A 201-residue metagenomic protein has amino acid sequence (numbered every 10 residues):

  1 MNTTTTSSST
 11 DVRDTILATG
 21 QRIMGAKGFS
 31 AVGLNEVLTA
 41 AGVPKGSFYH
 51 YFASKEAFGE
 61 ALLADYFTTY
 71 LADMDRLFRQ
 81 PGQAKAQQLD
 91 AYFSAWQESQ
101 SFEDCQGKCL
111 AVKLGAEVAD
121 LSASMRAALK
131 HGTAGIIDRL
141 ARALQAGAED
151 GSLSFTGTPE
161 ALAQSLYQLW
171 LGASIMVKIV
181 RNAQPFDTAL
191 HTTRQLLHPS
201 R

Functional and structural regions predicted by a protein language model:
M1-D11: N-terminal intrinsically disordered/low-complexity leader segments
M1-T3, Q87, A91-S99, A134-D150 (+4 more regions): C-terminal peripheral helix-coil segments that are non-catalytic and often amphipathic
S9, L17, L63, F67 (+2 more regions): Amphipathic, non-transmembrane alpha-helical scaffold segments
D14, A18, C109-V112: Short alpha-helical elements of helix-turn-helix
T15, T19-A57, A61: Helix-turn-helix
A61, D65, D75-G107, P159-L166: Hydrophobic alpha-helical connector segments
Q88, F102-S124: Amphipathic alpha-helical segments used for helix-helix packing
